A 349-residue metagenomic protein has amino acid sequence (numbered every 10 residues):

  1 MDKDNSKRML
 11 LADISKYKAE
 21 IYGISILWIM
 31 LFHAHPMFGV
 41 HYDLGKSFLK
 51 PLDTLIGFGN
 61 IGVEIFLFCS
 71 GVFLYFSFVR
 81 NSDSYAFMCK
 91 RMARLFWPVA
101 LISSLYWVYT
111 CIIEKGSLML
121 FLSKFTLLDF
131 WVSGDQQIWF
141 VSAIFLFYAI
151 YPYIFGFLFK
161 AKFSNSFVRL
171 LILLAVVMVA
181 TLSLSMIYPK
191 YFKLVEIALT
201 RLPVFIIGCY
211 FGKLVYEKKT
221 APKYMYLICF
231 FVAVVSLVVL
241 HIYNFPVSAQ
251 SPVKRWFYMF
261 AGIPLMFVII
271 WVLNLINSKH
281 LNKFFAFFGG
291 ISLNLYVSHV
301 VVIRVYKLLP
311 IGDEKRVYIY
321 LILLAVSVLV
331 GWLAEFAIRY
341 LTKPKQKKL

Functional and structural regions predicted by a protein language model:
M1-M178, F288-I291, I311-L349: Membrane-cytosol interface segments of multi-pass membrane proteins, especially ER/Golgi lipid-handling enzymes
Y17, I21-I24, R201, F211-L214 (+3 more regions): Residue-level recognition of alpha-helix termini/interfacial anchor residues
L27-H35, S104, F125-L128, I172-I187 (+2 more regions): Aromatic-anchored segments of alpha-helical transmembrane domains
Y42, G212, R304-V305: Short hydrophobic alpha-helical transmembrane segments
P51-V63, F130-A143, L184-I207, V239-F267 (+2 more regions): Interfacial loop-to-helix transition and helix-capping segments at the boundaries of transmembrane helices
L74-S82, Y153-K162, C209-K219, L240-N244 (+2 more regions): Structural signal for the C-terminal ends of transmembrane alpha-helices and the immediately following loop
F157-A175, K213-S236: Hydrophobic alpha-helical segments of polytopic membrane proteins
V232-T342: Alpha-helical transmembrane segments of multi-pass integral membrane proteins
